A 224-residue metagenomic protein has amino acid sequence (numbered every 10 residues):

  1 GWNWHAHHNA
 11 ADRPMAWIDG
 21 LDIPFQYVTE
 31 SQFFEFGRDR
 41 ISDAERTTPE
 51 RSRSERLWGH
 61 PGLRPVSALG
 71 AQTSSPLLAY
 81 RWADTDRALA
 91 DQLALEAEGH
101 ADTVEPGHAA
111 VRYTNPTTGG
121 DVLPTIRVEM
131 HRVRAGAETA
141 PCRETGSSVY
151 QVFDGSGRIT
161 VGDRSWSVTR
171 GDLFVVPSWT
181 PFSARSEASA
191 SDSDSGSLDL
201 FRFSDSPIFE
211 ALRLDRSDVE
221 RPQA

Functional and structural regions predicted by a protein language model:
G1-A10, W17-I18, D22, V161 (+2 more regions): Conserved metal-binding segment of the jelly-roll/cupin
G1-N3, E138-R170, R185: A short beta-strand-loop-beta hairpin characteristic of the jelly-roll/cupin
W2-W58: Contiguous mid-protein beta-loop-alpha structural module that forms a pocket-lining wall or clamp of enzyme active
W4-A6, R112, V128-R132, V149 (+2 more regions): Conserved hydrophobic/aromatic beta-strand scaffold that supports enzyme active sites
E35-F36, S42-T125, E129, R216 (+1 more regions): A short, N-terminal "cap"/entry segment at the start of jelly-roll beta-barrel domains of the cupin/DSBH fold
G119-T125, E129, R134-Q151: Catalytic core of non-heme Fe(II) oxygenases with the double-stranded beta-helix
H131, F201, S206-E210, R216-V219: Non-heme Fe(II)/2-oxoglutarate
A188-S195: Intrinsically disordered, low-complexity terminal tails and inter-domain linkers enriched for S/T/G/P/D/E
